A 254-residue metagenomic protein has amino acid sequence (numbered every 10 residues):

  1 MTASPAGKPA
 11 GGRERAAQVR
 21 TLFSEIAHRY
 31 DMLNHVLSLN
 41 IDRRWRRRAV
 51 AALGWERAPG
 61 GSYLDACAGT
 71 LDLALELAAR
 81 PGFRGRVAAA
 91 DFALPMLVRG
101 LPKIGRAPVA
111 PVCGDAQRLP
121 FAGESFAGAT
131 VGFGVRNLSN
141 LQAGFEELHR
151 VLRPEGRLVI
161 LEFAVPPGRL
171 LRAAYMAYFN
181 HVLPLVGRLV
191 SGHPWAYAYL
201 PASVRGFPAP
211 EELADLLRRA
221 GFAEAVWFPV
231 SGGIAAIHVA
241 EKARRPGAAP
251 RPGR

Functional and structural regions predicted by a protein language model:
R29, L39-G60, E76: Conserved alpha-helix/loop element of class I SAM-dependent methyltransferases that forms part of the SAM/SAH-binding
Y30, A129-T130: Hydrophobic beta-strand segment of the Class I
P59, F83, L152-R157: Short glycine-dipeptide loop
S62-R118: Class I SAM-dependent methyltransferase SAM/SAH-binding core
Q117-G128: A short acidic, Gly/Pro-enriched loop at the edge of an enzyme's catalytic core that lines a small-molecule cofactor
Q142-P154: A short glycine-rich, Lys/Arg-flanked "PGG" loop and its adjoining helix->strand segment in the class I
L161-L216, A220, V226: C-terminal alpha-helical "lid/dimerization" subdomain adjacent to the S-adenosyl-L-methionine
A223, P229-R254: Core SAM-dependent methyltransferase catalytic element
